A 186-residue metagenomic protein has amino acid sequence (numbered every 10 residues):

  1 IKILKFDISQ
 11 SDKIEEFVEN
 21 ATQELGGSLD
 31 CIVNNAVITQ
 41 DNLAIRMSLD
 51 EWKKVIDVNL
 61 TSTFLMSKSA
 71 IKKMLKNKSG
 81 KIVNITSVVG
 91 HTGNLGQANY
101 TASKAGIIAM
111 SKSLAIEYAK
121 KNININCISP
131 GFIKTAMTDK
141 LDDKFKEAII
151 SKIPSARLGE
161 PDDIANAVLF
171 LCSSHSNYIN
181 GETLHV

Functional and structural regions predicted by a protein language model:
F6-F17, L49, D162-D163: The beta1-alpha1 cofactor-binding region of Rossmann-like NAD(H)/NADP(H)-dependent oxidoreductases
L43-A44, E51-I56, T138, I149: Substrate-binding pocket helix/loop in short-chain dehydrogenase/reductase
I45, T92-A98, K120-K121, A156 (+1 more regions): Active-site loop immediately N-terminal to the catalytic Tyr-X3-Lys motif of short-chain dehydrogenase/reductase
S67, S103, S111: Active-site helix of classical SDR
K72, I116-K120, N177: Alpha-helical segment proximal to the catalytic Tyr-Lys
S79, I123, R157-V186: C-terminal substrate-recognition "lid" of short-chain dehydrogenase/reductases
S87: Residue(s) in the substrate-gating loop at a strand-loop-helix junction that position the organic substrate next
